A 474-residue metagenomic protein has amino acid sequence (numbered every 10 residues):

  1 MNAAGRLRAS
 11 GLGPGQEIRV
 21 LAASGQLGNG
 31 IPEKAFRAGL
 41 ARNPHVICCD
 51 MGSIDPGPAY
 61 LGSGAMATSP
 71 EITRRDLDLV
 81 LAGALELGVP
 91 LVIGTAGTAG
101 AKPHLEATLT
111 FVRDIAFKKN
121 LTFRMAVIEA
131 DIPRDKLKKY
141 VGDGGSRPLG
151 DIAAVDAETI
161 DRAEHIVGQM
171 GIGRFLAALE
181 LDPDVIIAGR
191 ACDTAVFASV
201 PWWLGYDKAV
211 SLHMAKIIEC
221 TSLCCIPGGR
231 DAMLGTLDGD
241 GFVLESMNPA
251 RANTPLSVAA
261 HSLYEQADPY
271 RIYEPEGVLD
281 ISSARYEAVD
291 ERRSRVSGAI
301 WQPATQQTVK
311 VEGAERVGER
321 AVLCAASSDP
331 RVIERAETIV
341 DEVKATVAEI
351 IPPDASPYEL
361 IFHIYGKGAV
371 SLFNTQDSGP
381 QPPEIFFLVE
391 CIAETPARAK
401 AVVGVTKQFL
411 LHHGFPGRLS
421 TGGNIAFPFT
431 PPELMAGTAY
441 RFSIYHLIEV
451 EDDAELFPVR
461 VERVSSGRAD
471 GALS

Functional and structural regions predicted by a protein language model:
N2-G25, N29, C48, V196-K367: Small-residue-enriched flexible segments
V20-L21, S63-M66, V89-G100, I186 (+1 more regions): Short glycine-rich or small-residue beta-strand-to-loop segments that form or flank ligand, phosphate, metal/Fe-S
Q26-G28, S53-D55, A96-E106, R190-V196 (+1 more regions): Gly/Ser/Thr-rich loops at beta-strand to alpha-helix junctions that form or flank small-molecule/cofactor-binding
A41-A59, A82: N-terminal glycine-rich anion-binding loops that anchor highly charged ligand groups
V89-G94, T98-L121: Hydrophobic or amphipathic alpha-helical targeting/insertion segments
T122-Y140, G366-G368, A426-A436: Short, conserved secondary-structure transition motifs
I132-A188: An acidic, phosphate/nucleotide-engaging active-site surface
Q307-S474: C-terminal non-catalytic interaction/assembly regions of soluble proteins
